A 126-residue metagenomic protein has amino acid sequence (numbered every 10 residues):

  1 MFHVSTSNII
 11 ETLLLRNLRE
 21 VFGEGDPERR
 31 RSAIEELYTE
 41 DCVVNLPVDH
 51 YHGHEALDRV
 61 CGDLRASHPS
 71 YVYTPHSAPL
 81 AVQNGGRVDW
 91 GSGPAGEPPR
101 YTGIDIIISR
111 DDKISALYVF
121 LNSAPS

Functional and structural regions predicted by a protein language model:
F2-L37: Short acidic-aromatic low-complexity motifs
R31-N84: A solvent-exposed, acidic/Ser-Thr-rich amphipathic alpha-helical stretch
V44, V88, A116-L117: Short hydrophobic/aromatic-rich beta-strand segments that constitute the beta-sheet cores of beta-sandwich/beta-barrel
Y73, P98-D105: Short, surface-exposed coil-to-beta transition loops
V82-N84, G96-Y101: A generic structural micro-feature
N84-G86, D112: Beta-strand-connecting loop/turn residues
R87-A95: Short beta-strand segments that buttress and anchor functional surface loops
T102-S126: Short beta-strand edge/turn micro-motifs at domain boundaries
